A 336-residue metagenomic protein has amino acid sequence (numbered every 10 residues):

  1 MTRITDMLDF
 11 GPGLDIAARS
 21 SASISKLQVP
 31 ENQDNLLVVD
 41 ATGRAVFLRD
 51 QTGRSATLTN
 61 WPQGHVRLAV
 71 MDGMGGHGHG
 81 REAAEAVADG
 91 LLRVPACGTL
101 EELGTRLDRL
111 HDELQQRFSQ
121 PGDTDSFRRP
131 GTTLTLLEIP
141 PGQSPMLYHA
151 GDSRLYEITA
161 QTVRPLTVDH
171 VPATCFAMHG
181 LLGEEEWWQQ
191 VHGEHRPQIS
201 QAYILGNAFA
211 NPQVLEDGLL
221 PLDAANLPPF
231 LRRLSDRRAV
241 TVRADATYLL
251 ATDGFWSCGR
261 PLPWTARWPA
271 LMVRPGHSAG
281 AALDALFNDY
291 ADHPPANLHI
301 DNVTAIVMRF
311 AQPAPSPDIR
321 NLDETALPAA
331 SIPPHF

Functional and structural regions predicted by a protein language model:
M1-F336: PP2C/PPM-type serine/threonine phosphatase catalytic domain
